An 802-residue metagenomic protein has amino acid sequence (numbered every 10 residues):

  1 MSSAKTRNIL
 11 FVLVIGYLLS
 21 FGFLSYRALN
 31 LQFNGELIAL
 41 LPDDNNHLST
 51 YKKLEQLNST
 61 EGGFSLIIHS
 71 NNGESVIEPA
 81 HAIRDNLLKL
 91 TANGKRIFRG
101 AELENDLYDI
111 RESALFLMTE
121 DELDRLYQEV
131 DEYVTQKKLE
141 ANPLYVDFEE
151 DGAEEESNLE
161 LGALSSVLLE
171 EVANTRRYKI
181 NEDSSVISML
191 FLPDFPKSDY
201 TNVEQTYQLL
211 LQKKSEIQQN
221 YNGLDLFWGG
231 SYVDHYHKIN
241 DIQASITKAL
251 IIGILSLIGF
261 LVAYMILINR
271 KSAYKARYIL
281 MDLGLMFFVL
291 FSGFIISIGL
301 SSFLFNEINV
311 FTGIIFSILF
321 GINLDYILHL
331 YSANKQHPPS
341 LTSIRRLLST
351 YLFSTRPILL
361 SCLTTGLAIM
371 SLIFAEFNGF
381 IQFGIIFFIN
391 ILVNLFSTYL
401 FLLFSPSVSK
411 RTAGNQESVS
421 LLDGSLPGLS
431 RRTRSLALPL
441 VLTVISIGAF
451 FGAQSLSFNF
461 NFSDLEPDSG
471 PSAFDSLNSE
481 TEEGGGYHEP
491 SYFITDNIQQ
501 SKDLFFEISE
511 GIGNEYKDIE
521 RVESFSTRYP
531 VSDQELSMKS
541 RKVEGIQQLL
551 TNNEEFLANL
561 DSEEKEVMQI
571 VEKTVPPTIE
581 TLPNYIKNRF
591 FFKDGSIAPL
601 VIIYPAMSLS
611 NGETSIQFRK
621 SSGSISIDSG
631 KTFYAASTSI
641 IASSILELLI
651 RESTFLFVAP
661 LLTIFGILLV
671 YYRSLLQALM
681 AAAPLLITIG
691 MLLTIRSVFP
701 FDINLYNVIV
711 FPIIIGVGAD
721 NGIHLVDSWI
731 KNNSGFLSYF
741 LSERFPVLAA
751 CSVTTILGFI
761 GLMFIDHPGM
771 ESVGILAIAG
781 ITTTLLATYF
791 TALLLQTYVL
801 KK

Functional and structural regions predicted by a protein language model:
M1-F33, S354, Y399, L403-F404 (+3 more regions): Signature of alpha-helical transmembrane segments and their immediate interfacial
Y26-N71, V167-R177, P427-L436, G452-N497 (+2 more regions): Solvent-exposed, non-transmembrane loop/terminal regulatory segments of multi-pass membrane proteins
G100-L192, H237-N240, E520-L600: Extracytoplasmic
E150-K275, V567-I664: Extracytoplasmic
Q243-I279, G284-F288, S292, I296 (+4 more regions): Internal alpha-helical transmembrane segments of multipass membrane proteins, especially hydrophobic lipid-embedded
A276-H329, Q677-L725, F790: Hydrophobic transmembrane alpha-helices and their membrane-interface caps in long multi-pass transport proteins
F303, L319-K335, T355, L359-S420 (+3 more regions): Transmembrane alpha-helices and their membrane-interface boundaries in multi-pass membrane transporters and channels
P339-A375, A682, S734-I765, L785: Pore- and gate-forming transmembrane helices of large, multi-pass membrane proteins
